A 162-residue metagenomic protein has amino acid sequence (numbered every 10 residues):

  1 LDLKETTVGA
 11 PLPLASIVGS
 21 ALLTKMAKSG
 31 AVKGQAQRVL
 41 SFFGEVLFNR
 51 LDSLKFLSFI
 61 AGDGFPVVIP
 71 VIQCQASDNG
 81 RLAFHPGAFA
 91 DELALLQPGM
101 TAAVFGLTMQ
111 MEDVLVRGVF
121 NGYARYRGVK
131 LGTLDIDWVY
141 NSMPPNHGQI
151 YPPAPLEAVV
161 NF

Functional and structural regions predicted by a protein language model:
L1-F162: Binding-site signature for planar aromatic cofactors or substrates
